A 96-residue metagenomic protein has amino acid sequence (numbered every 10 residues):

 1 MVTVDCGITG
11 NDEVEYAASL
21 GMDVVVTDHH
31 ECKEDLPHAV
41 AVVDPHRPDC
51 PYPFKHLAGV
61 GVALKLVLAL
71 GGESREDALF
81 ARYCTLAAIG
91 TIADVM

Functional and structural regions predicted by a protein language model:
M1-M96: Replace "Mg2+/Mn2+-dependent" with "divalent metal-dependent
